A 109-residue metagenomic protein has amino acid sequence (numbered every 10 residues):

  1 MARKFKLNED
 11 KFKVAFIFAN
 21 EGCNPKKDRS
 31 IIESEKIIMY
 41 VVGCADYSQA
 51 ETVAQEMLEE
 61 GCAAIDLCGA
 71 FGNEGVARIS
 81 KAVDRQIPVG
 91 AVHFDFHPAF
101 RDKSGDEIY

Functional and structural regions predicted by a protein language model:
A2-C23: N-terminal basic/disordered segments at the start of proteins
D10-F12, G61-A63, R85-I87: Short, well-ordered coil/turn segments that N-cap beta-strands
V14-F16, Y40-V42, L67, V89-A91: Hydrophobic faces of well-ordered beta-strands that scaffold small-molecule active sites in alpha/beta enzyme cores
C23, R29-I32, V42, D102: Long, charge-rich, low-complexity intrinsically disordered regions
E35-Y47, Y109: Active-site mouth loops of central-metabolism enzymes
Y47-N73: Amphipathic, hydrophobic secondary-structure cores in small proteins
N73-F96: Alpha-helix-loop-beta-strand connector modules within alpha/beta enzyme cores
H97-K103: Short, charged, surface-exposed secondary-structure boundary motifs
